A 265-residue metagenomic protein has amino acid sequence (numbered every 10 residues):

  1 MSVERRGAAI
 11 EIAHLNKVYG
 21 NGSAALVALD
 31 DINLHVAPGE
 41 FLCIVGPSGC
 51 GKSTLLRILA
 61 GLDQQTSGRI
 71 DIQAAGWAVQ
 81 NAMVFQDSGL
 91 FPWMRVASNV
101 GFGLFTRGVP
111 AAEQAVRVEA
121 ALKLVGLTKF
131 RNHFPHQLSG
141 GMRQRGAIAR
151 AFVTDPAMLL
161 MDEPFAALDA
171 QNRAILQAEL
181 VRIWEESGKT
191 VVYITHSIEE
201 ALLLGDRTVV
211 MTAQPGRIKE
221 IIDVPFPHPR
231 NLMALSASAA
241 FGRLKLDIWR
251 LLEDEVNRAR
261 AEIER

Functional and structural regions predicted by a protein language model:
V45-P47: The feature captures the beta-strand-to-loop junction immediately N-terminal to the Walker
A60: Helix-to-loop junction immediately C-terminal to a conserved catalytic motif
G68-A78: Conserved ABC transporter NBD signature motif
M94-F102: Short coil-to-helix segment of the ABC ATPase nucleotide-binding domain corresponding to the Q-loop/switch region
F105, A112-F130, R182: Conserved ABC ATPase "signature" region
H133-H136, T154: Conserved signature/switch motifs of ABC ATPase nucleotide-binding domains
I148: Hydrophobic anchor residue at the start of the ABC signature
L159-D162: Catalytic Walker B motif of ABC-type/P-loop ATPase nucleotide-binding domains
